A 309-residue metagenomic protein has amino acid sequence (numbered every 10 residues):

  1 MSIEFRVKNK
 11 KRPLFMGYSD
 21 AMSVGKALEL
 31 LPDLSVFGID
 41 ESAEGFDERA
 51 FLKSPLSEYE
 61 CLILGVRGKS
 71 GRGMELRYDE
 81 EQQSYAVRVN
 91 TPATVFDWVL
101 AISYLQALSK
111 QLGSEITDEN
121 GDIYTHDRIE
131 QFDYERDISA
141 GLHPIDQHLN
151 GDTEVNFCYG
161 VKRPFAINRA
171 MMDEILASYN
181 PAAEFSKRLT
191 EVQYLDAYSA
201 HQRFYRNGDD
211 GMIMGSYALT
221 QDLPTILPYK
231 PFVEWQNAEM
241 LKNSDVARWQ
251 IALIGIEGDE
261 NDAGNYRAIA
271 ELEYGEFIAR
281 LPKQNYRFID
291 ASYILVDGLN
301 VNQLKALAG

Functional and structural regions predicted by a protein language model:
M1-G309: Acidic (Asp/Glu-rich) sequence patches and key acidic residues that form negatively charged surfaces used
